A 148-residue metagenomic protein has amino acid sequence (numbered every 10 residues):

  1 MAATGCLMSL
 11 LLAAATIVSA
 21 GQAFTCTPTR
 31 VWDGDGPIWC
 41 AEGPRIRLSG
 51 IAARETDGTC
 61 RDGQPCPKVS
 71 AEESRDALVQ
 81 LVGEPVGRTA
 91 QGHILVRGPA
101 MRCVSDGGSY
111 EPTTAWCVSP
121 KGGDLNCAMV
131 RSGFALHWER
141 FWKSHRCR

Functional and structural regions predicted by a protein language model:
M1-M8: Bacterial N-terminal signal peptides that target proteins for export
C6, A13-R148: Small beta-barrel nucleic-acid-binding modules, primarily SNase/OB-fold domains and secondarily Tudor-like barrels
